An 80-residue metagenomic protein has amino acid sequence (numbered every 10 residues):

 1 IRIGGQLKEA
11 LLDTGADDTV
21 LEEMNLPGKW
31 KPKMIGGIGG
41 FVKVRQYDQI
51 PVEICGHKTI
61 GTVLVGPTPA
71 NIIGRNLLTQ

Functional and structural regions predicted by a protein language model:
R2-Q80: Aspartic protease
